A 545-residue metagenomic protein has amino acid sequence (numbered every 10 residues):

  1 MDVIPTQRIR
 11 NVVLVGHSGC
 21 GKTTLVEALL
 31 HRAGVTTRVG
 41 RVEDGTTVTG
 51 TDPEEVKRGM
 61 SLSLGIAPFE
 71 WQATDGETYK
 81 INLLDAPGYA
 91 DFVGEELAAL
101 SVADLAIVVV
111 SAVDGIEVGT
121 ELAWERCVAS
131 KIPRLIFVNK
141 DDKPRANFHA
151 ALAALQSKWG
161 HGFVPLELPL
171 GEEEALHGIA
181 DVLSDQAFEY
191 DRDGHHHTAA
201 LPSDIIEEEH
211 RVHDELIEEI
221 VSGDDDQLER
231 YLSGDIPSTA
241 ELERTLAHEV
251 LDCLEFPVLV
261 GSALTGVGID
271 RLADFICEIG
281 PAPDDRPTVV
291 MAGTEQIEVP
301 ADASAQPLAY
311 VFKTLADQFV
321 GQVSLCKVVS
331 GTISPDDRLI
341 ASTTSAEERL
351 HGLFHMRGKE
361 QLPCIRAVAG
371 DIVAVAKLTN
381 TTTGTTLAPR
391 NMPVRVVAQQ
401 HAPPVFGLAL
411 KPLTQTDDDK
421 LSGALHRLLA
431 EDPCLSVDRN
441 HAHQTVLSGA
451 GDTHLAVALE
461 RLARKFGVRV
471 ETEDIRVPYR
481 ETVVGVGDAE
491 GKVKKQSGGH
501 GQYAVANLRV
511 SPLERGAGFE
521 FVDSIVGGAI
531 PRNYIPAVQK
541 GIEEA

Functional and structural regions predicted by a protein language model:
M1-A545: Structural and coupling elements of P-loop NTPases
